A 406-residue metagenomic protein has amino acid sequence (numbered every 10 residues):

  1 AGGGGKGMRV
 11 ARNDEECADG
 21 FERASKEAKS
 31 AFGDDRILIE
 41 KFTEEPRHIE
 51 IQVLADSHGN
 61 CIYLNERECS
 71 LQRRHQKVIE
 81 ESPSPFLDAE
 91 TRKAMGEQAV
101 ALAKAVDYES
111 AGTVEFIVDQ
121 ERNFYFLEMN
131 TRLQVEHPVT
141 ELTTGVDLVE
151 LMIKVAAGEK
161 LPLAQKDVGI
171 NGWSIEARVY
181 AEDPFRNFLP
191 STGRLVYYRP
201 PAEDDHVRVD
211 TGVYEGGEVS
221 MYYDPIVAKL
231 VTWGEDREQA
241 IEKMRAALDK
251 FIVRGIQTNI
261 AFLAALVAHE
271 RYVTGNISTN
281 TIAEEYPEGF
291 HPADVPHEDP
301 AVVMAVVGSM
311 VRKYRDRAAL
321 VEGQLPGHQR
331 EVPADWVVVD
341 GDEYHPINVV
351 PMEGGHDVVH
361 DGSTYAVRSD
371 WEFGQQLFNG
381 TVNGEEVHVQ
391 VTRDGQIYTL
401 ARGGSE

Functional and structural regions predicted by a protein language model:
A1-V114, V118-H137, T143: N-terminal beta-alpha lobe that positions the nucleotide/phosphoryl donor in ATP/NTP-coupled carboxylate activation
R9, E40-T43, V53-L54, F116-V118 (+8 more regions): Replace "in large, NTP-powered and nucleic-acid-processing enzymes" with "in large, NTP-powered factors and other
N13, A55-N60, D119-R122, A202 (+3 more regions): Short acidic-glycine loop/turn motifs at beta-strand connectors
V53-A55, E66, V118, T131 (+7 more regions): Flexible glycine-/small-residue-rich
V53-A55, I62-S70, F116, E128-T131 (+5 more regions): Short beta-strand elements
A99, P138-S363: Catalytic cores of soluble metabolic enzymes centered on carboxylation/carboxyl-transfer
D147, V350-L377, T381-H388, Q396: Conserved nucleotide-binding/hydrolysis modules and their immediate coupling elements across P-loop/ASCE NTPase motors
R186, V382-E406: Structured, non-catalytic alpha/beta "coupling" segments that mediate domain-domain communication and provide generic
